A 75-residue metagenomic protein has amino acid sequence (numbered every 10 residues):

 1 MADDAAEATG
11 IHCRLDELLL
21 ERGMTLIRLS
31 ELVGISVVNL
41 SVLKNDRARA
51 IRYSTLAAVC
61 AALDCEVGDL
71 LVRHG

Functional and structural regions predicted by a protein language model:
M1-M24: A short, Lys/Arg-rich alpha-helix, primarily the initiator
D16, I27, A57: Residues within the helices of the helix-turn-helix
L19, S30, C60: The alpha-helix within a helix-turn-helix
L20, G34, N45, G75: Residue-level detection of the helix-turn-helix DNA-binding "recognition helix"
G23-V42: Short alpha-helical DNA-recognition segment
R47-A58: Short, basic-rich loop-to-helix N-cap that marks the start of a DNA-contacting helix
D64-G75: Short C-terminal boundary/hinge segments that cap the last helix of small helical domains
